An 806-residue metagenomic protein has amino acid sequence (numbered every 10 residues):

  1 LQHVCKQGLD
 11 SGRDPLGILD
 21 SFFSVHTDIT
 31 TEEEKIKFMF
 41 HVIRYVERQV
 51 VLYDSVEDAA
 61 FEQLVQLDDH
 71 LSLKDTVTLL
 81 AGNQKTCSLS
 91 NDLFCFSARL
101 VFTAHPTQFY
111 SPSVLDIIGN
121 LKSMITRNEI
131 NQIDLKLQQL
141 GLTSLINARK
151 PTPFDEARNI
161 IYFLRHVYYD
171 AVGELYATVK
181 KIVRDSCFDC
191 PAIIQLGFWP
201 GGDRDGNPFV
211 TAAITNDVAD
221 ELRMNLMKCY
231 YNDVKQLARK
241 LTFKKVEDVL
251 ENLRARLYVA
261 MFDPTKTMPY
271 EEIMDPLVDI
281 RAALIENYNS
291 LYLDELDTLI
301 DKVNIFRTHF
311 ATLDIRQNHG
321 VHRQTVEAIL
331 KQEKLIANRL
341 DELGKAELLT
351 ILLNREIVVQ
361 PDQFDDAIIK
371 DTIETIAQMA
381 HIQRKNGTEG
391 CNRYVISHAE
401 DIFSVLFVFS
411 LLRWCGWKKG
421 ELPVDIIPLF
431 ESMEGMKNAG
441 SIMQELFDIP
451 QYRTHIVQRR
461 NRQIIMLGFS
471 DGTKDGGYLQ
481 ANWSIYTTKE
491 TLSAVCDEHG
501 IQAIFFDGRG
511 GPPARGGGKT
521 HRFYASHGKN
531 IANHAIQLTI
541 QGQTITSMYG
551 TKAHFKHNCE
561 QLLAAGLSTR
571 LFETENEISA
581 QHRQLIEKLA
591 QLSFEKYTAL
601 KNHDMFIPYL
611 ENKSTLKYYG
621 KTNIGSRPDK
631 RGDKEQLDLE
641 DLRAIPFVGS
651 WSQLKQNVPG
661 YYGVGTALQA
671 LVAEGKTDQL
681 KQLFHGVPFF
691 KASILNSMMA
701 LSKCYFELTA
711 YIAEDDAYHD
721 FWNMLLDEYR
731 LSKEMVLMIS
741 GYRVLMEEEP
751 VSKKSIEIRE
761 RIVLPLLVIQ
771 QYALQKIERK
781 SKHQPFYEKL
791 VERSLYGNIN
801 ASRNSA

Functional and structural regions predicted by a protein language model:
L1-L349, I368-D371, V424, G517 (+7 more regions): Often metal-dependent polyanion-binding catalytic scaffolds in large enzymes
L1-Q7, G12, L16-H41, R48-V65 (+15 more regions): Acidic, glycine-enriched catalytic cores built around paired aspartates
I146-Y162, A212, F262-P264, D279-E286 (+7 more regions): Glycine- and acidic
E156-N159, F163-E174, I194, V218-E221 (+21 more regions): Generic recognition of stable, solvent-exposed alpha-helical segments in well-folded globular domains
V183, A380-G387, L412-K419, F447-Q451: Structural motif corresponding to the C-terminal cap of alpha-helices
P191-I193, F198-W199, N207, T308-T312 (+5 more regions): Beta-sheet entry/capping signal
F198-D203, F310, Q317, H398-E400 (+3 more regions): Short, flexible loop/turn elements at secondary-structure junctions
A212-I214, V218-A238, C415-L592: Catalytic or ion-translocation cores adjacent to nucleophile or general acid/base/metal-coordination motifs in diverse
